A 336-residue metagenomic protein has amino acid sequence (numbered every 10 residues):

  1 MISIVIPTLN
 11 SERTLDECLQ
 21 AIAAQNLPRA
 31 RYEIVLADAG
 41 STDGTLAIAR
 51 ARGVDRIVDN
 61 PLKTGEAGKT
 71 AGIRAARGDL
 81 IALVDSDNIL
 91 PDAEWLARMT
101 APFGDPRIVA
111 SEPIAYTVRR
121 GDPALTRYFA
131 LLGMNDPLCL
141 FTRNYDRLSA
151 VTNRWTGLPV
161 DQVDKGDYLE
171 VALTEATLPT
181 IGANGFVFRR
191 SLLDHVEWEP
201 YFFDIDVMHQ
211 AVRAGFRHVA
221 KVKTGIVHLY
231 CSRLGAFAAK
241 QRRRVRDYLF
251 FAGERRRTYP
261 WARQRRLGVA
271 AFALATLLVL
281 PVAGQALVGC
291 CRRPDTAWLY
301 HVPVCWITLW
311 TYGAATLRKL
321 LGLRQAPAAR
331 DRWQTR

Functional and structural regions predicted by a protein language model:
Q20-R31: Short, acidic, metal-binding catalytic loop of nucleotide-sugar glycosyltransferases
D38-L46, N88-I89: A conserved acidic beta->alpha catalytic loop
D59-A76, R98: Glycine-rich, basic loop-to-helix element that forms the pyrophosphate-binding segment of sugar-nucleotide handling
I81: Short aromatic/hydrophobic "clamp" motif used to bind/position activated sugar donors
E94-V151: Conserved donor NDP-sugar-binding/catalytic core segment of glycosyltransferases
R143-F186, P200, I226: A recurrent flexible, glycine/aromatic-enriched loop bordering the glycosyltransferase active site that acts as
T180-I181, G185-F186, S191-L192, P200-T224 (+1 more regions): A short, conserved alpha-helix in the catalytic core of glycosyltransferases
R242-R246, P260-R336: Non-catalytic, C-terminal membrane-associated alpha-helical segments of glycosyltransferases
